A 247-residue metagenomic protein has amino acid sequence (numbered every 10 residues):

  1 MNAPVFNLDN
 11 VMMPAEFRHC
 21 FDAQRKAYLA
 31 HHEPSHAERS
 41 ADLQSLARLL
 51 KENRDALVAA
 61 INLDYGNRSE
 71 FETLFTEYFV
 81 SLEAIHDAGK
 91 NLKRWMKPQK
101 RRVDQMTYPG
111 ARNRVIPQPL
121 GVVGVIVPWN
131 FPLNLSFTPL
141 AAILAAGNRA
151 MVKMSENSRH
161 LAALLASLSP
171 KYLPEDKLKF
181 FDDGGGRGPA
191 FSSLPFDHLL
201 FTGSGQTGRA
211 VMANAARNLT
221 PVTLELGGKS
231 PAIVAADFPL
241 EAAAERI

Functional and structural regions predicted by a protein language model:
M1-N113: N-terminal Rossmann-like NAD(P)+-binding subdomain of aldehyde/semialdehyde dehydrogenases
V11-M13, Q206-I247: ALDH superfamily catalytic-core signature
R39, I85, G147, L178 (+2 more regions): Residue-level signal for inorganic ion chemistry
D104-Y172, L219, E241: Conserved small-residue-rich beta-alpha loop and adjacent elements that most often cradle the phosphate/pyrophosphate
R112-N113, K179-D197: A structured beta-alpha segment of the ubiquitous adenosine-cofactor-binding alpha/beta core
N148, K153-S155, D182, T202-G203 (+1 more regions): Short beta->alpha connector loops at strand-helix junctions that form conserved, small/polar/Pro-enriched
A162-L165, F191, V211: Hydrophobic packing residues within well-ordered alpha-helices of enzyme cores
